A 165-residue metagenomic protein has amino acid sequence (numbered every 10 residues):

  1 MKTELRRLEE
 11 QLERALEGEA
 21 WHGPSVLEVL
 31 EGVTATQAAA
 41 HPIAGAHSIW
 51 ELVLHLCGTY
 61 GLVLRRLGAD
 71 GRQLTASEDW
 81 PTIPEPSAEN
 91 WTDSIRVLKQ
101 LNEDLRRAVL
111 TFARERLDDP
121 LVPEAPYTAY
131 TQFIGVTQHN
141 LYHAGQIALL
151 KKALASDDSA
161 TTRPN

Functional and structural regions predicted by a protein language model:
K2-L5, E9-G23, L27-L30, A35-P81 (+1 more regions): Short, contiguous alpha-helical
I83-P120, Y130-H139: Acidic/histidine-rich alpha-helical segments that form the ligand environment of transition-metal centers
